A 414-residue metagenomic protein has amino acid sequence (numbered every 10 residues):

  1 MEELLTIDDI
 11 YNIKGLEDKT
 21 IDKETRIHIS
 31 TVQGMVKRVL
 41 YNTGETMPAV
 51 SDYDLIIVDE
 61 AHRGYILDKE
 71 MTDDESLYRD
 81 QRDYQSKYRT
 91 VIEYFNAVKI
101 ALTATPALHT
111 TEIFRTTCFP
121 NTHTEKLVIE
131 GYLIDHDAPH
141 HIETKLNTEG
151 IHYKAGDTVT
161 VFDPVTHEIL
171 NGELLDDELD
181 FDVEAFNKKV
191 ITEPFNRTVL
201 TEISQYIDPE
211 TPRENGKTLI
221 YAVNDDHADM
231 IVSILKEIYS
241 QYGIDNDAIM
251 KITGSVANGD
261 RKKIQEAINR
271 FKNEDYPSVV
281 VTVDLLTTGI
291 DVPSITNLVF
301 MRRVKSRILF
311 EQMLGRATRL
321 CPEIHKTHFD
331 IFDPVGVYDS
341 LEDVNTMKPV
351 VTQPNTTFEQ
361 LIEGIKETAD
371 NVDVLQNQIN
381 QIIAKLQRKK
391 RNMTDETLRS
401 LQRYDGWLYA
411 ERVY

Functional and structural regions predicted by a protein language model:
E2-Y41: Inter-Walker segment of RecA-like/P-loop motor cores
E24-I27, D52-L55, N96-I100, Y276-S278: Loop/turn-to-beta-strand initiation segments
R26, H167-G172, D177-V280: Conserved C-terminal RecA-like helicase domain
I27-K87, I268-N269, T282-V283: Conserved RecA-like ASCE ATPase "motif II neighborhood" in helicase/translocase motors
G34, H62-Y65, Y78, I244-Q353: Conserved RecA-like P-loop NTPase helicase motor core
I66-A138, E143-T148: Post-DEXD/H (motif II) to motif III coupling segment of the RecA-like Helicase ATP-binding lobe
T111-N215: Interdomain helical connector at the RecA1-RecA2 junction of SF1/SF2 helicase-like NTPases
F181, A185-K188, V337-Y414: Long, largely alpha-helical accessory region at the distal end of helicase-like NTP-driven motors
